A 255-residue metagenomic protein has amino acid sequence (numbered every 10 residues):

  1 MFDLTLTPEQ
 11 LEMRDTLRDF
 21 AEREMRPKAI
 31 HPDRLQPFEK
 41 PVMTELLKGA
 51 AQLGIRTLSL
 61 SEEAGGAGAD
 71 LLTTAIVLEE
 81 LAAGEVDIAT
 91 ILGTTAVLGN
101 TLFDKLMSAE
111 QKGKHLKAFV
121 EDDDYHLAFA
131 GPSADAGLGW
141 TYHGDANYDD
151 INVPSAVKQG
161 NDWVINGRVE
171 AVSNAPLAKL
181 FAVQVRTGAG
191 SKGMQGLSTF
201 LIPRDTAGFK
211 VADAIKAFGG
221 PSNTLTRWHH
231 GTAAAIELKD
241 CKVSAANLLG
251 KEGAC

Functional and structural regions predicted by a protein language model:
M1-I91, K114-A118: Amphipathic, small/basic residue-rich leader segments at the start of a protein or domain
F2, V120-C255: FAD-binding core of flavoproteins
V42-M43, K112, D149, C255: Amphipathic coiled-coil/heptad-repeat helices and related helical stalk/stem segments that mediate oligomerization
S61, S108, G167: Active-site glycine-centered loops adjacent to acidic/histidine catalytic or metal-binding residues that shape
E63, T94, P132: Residue-level "edge-of-site" marker
L81, E85, L102-E110, F119 (+2 more regions): Generic hydrophobic/packing signal
T90-K112, G137-W140: N-terminal glycine-rich flavin-associated loop
